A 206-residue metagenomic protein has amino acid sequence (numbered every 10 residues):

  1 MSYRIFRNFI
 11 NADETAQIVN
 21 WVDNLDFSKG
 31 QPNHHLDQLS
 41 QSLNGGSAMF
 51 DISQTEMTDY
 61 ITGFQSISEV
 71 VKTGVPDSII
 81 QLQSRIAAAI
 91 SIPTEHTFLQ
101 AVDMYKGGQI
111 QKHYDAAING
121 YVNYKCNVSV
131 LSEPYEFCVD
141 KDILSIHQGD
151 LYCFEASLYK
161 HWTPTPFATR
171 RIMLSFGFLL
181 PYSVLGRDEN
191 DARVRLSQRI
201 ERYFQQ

Functional and structural regions predicted by a protein language model:
M1-I90: Non-heme Fe(II)/2-oxoglutarate
Y3, K125, R171-M173: Short hydrophobic/aromatic beta-strand or adjacent loop that forms the aromatic wall/cage of a ligand/substrate-binding
I18, I86, L99-A101, V128 (+2 more regions): Hydrophobic beta-strand residues in large extracellular and virion-surface proteins
I79-A87, K106-A116: Short acidic (Asp/Glu) patches
I86-G108: A short glycine-rich, His/Asp/Glu-containing loop-to-beta-strand
E95-H96, Q111-K125: A short beta-loop-beta micro-motif enriched in histidine and acidic residues
D103-Y105, I118-Y135, G177: Short, conserved beta-strand element in jelly-roll/cupin
S132-Q206: Catalytic core of Fe(II)/2-oxoglutarate
